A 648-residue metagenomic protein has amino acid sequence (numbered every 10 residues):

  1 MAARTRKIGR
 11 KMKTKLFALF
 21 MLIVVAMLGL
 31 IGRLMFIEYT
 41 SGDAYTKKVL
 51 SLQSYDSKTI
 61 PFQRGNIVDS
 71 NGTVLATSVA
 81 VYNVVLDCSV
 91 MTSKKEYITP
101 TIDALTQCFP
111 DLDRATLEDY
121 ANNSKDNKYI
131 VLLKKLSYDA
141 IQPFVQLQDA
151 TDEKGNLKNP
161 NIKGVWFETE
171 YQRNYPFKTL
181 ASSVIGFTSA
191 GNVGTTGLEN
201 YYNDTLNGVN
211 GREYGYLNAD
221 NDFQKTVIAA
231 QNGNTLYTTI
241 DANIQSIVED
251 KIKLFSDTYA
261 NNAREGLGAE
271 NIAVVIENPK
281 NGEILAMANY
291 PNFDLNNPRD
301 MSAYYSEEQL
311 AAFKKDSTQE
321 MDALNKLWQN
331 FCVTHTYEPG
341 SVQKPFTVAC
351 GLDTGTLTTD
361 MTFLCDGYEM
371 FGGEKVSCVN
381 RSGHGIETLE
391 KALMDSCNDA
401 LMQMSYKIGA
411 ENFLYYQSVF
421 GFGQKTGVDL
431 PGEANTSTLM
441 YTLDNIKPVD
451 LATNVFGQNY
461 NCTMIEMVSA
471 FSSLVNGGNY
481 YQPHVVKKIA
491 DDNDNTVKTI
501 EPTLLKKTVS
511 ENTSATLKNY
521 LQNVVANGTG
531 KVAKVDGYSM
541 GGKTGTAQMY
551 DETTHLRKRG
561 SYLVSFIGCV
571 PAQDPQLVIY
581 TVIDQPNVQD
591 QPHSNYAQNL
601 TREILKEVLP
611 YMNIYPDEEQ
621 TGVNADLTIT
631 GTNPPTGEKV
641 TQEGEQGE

Functional and structural regions predicted by a protein language model:
M1-E307, T336, E411-S418, A533-V535 (+4 more regions): Periplasmic/cell-envelope proteins involved in peptidoglycan metabolism and beta-lactam response
V74-T77, Y82, R114, A219-A229 (+6 more regions): Beta-lactam-recognizing serine transpeptidase/beta-lactamase-like catalytic domain environment
